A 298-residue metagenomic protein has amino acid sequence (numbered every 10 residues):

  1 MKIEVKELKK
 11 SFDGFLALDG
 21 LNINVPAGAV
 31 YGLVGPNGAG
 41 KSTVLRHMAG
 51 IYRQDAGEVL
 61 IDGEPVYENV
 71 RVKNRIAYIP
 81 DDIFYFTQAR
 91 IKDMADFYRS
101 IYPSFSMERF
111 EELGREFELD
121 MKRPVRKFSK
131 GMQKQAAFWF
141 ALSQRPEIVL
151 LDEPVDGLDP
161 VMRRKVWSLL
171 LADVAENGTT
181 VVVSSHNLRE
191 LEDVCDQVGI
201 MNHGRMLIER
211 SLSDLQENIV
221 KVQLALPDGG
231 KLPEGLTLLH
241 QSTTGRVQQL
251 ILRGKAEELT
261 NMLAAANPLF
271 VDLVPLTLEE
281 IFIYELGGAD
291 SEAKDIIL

Functional and structural regions predicted by a protein language model:
I3-V5, L18: Conserved structural motif at the start of ABC-family nucleotide-binding domains
G35-G40: Walker A (P-loop) phosphate-binding loop of ABC-type ATPase nucleotide-binding domains
A49: Helix-to-loop junction immediately C-terminal to a conserved catalytic motif
G57-E68, V72: Conserved ABC transporter NBD signature motif
P80-A136: ABC-family P-loop ATPase nucleotide-binding domains
V149-E153: Catalytic Walker B motif of ABC-type/P-loop ATPase nucleotide-binding domains
V166-K255: ABC transporter nucleotide-binding domain
I251-L298: C-terminal coupling/interaction segments
